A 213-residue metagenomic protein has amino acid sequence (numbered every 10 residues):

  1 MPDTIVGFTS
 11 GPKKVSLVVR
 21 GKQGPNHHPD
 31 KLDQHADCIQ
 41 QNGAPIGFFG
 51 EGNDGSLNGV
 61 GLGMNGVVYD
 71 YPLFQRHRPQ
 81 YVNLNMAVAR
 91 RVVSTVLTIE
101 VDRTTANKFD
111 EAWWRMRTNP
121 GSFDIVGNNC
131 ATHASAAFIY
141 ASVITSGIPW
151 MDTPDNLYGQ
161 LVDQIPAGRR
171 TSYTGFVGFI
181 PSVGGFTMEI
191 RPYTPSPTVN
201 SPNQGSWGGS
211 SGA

Functional and structural regions predicted by a protein language model:
P2-V92: Glycine-rich catalytic cores of cysteine/serine-nucleophile enzymes that process amide/ester linkages in cell-envelope
V15, G21, T104, R170-T171: Positively charged, low-complexity intrinsically disordered regions
G24-H27, V93-E100, M116-I125: Second-shell loop/turn segments in exported
A87-W113: A structural motif
A106-A213: Activation targets extended, charge/polar-rich intrinsically disordered C-terminal tails
